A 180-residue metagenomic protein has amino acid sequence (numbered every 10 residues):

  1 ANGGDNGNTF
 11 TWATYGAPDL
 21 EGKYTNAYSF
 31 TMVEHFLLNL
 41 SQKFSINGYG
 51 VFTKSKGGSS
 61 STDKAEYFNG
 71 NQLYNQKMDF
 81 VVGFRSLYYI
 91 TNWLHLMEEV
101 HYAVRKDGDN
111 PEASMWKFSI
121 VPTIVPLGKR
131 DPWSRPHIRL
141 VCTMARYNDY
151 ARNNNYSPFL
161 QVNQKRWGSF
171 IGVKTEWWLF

Functional and structural regions predicted by a protein language model:
A1-K106, S114-F118, I124, W177: Detector for outer-membrane/organellar transmembrane beta-barrel domains, recognizing the amphipathic beta-strand
L40-F44, N110, K129-D131, L160-R166: Short proline/glycine-enriched turn/loop segments at secondary-structure junctions
G58-T62, N110, Y150-N154: Outer-membrane beta-barrel and related beta-rich outer-membrane complex signature in Gram-negative bacteria
S59, R105, D109, I138-C142: A sequence-level detector of short, solvent-exposed, charge-rich linear segments
F80, W133-R135, I171: A broad structural signal for short, well-ordered beta-strand segments within beta-sheet-rich domains
F84, A151-N154, V173: Generic cytosolic/nucleocytoplasmic N-terminal low-complexity/intrinsically disordered segments
S114-I138, C142-V162: Leucine-rich solenoid repeat modules
I120, N163-F180: Outer-membrane beta-barrel "beta-signal"
